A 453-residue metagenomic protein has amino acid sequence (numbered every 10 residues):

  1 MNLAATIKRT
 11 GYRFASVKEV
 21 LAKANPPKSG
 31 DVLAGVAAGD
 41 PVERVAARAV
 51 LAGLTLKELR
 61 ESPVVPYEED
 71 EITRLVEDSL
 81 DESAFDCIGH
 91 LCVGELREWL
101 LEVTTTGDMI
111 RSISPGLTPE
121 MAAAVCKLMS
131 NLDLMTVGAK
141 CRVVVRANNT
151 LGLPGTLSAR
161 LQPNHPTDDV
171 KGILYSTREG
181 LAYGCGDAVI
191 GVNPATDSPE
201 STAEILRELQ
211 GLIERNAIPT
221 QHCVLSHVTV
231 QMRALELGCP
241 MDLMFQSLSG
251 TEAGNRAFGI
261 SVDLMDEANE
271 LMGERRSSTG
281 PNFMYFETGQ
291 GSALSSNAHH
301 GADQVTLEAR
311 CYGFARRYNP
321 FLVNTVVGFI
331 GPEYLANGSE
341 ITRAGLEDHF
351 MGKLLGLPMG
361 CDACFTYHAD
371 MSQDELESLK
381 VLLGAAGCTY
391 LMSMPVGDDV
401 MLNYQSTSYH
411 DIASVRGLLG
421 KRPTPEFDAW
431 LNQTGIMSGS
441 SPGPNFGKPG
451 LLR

Functional and structural regions predicted by a protein language model:
M1-R142: Long, compositionally biased, glycine/small-hydrophobic-enriched stretches that function as flexible linkers, tethers
E61-L75, R142-H165, F283-N297, M359-C361: N-terminal small/glycine-rich loop or linker at the start of catalytic domains across soluble metabolic enzymes
S79, A84, L157-I173, L294-Q304 (+1 more regions): Active-site mouth loops of central-metabolism enzymes
S112-D133, V189-L206, T325-S339, V400: Glycine-rich, proline-tolerant flexible connector loops at the mouths of alpha/beta enzymes
L134-C141, V145, L153-A159, E200-H227 (+4 more regions): Alpha-helix-loop-beta-strand connector modules within alpha/beta enzyme cores
N149-M244: Glycine- and small hydrophobic-enriched segments that form the cores of compact globular domains
R233-L382, A386, L391-M394, D399-Y404 (+1 more regions): Catalytic alpha/beta core domains of metabolic enzymes, predominantly
V381-L382, T389-M394, D398-P442: Internal helix-turn-beta structural module
